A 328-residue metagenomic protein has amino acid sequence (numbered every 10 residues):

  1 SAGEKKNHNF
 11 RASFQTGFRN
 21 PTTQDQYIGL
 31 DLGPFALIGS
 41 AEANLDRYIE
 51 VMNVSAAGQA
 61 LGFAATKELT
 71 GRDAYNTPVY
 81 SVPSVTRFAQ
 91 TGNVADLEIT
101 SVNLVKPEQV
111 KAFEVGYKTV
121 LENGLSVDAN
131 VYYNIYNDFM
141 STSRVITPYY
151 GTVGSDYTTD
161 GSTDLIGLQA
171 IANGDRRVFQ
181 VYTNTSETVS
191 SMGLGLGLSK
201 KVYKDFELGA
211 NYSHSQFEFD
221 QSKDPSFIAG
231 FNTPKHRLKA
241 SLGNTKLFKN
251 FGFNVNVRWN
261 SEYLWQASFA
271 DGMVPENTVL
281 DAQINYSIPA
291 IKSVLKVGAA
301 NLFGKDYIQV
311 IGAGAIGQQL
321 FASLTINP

Functional and structural regions predicted by a protein language model:
S1-D25, G29, A112-Y132, N211: Transmembrane beta-barrel strand/turn architecture of Gram-negative outer membrane proteins
H8-R11, Q15, V51-A57, S199-H214 (+1 more regions): Conserved C-terminal beta-signal and adjacent last beta-strands/turns of outer-membrane beta-barrel proteins
R11, A43-V178: Membrane-embedded beta-barrel scaffold of Gram-negative outer-membrane proteins
Q15, K106-E108, K118, Y132 (+3 more regions): Surface-exposed loop and edge beta-strand positions of immunoglobulin-like domains
R19-N20, D25-A41, N137-T147, D220 (+1 more regions): Short acidic-glycine motifs
L97, L104-Q109, R177, S186-S190 (+3 more regions): Short sequence motifs at beta-strands and strand-loop junctions characteristic of Gram-negative outer-membrane
S101-N103, T183, A270: Short, P/G- and charge-enriched loop/turn segments at secondary-structure junctions
V120, S126-A267, S323-T325: Gram-negative outer-membrane beta-barrel transporters
